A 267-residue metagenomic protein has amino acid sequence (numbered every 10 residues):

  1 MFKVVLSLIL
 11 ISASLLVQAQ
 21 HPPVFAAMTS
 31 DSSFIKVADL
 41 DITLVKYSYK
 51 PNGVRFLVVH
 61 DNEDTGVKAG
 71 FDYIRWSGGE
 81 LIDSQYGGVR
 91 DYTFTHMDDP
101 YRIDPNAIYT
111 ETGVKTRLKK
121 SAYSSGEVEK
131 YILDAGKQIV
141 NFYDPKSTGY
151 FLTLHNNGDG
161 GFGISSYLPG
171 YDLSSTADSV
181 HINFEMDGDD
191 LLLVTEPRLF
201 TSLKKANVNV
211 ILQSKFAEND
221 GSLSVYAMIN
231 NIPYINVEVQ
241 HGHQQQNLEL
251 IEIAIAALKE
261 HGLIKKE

Functional and structural regions predicted by a protein language model:
M1-Q20: Bacterial Sec-dependent N-terminal signal peptides
Q20-E267: Structured catalytic-domain cores with a bias toward divalent-metal coordination
